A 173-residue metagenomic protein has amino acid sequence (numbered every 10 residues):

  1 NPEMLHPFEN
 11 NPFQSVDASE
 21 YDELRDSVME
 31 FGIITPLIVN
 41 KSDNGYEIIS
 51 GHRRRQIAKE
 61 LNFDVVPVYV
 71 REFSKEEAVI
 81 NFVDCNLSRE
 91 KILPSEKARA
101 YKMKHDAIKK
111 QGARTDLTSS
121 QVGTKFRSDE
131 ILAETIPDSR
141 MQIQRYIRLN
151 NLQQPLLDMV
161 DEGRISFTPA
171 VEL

Functional and structural regions predicted by a protein language model:
N1-R71, A78-K91: Short, charged/polar connector segments at secondary-structure boundaries
E20, E172-L173: Short cationic amphipathic helices and targeting signals
F63-D64, E72, A107, L149: A short linear boundary/processing microfeature
E76-A78, K125: Short, conserved phosphate-binding/catalytic loop or strand-edge motifs used in phosphoryl-/nucleotidyl-transfer
R89-E172: Alpha-helical interaction elements
